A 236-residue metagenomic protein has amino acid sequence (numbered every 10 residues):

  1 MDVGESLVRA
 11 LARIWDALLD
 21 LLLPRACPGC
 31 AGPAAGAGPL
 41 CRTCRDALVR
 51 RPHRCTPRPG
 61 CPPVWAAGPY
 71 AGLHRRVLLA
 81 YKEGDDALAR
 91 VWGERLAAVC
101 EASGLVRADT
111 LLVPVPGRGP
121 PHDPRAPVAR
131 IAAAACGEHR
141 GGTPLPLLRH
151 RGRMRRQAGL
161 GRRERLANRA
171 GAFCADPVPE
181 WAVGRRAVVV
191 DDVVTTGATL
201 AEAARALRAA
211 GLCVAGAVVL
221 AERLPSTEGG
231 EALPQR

Functional and structural regions predicted by a protein language model:
M1-R236: Glycine-rich phosphate/pyrophosphate-handling loop used in enzymes and phosphotransfer proteins
